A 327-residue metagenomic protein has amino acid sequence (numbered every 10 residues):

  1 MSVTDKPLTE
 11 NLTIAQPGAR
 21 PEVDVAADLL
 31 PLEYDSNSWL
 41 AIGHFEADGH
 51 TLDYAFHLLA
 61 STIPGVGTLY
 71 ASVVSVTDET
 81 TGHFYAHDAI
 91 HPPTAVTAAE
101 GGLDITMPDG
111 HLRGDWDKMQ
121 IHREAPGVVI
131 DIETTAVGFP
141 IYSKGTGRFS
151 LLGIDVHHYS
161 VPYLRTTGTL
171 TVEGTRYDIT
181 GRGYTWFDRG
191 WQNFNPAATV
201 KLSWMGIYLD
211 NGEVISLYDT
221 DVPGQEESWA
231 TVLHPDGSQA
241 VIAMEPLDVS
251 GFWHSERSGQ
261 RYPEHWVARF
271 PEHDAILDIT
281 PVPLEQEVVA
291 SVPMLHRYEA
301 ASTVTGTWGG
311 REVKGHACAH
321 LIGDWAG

Functional and structural regions predicted by a protein language model:
M1-G327: Structured soluble/peripheral alpha/beta segments that form catalytic or ligand/cofactor-binding pockets
